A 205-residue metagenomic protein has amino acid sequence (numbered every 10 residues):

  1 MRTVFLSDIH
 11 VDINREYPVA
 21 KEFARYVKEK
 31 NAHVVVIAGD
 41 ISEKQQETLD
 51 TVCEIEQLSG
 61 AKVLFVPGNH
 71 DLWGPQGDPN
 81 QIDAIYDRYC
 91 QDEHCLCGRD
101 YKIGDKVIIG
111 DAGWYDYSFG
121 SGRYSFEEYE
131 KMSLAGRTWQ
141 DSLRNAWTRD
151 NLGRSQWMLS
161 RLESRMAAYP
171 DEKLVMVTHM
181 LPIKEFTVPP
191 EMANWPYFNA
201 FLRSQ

Functional and structural regions predicted by a protein language model:
M1-F65, D71-N80, T138-T148: N-terminal active-site segment of His-dependent metallophosphoesterases
M1-V4, D100-G110: Beta-strand-turn-beta hairpins that frame and shape the catalytic cleft of phosphate-ester-processing enzymes
R15-V19, K44-E47, Q81-I82, D150-R161 (+1 more regions): Soluble or luminal CAZymes and related metallo-dependent hydrolases
F23-K28, V52-E56, D92-D105, M158-E172: Short amphipathic alpha-helices and their capping/turn segments at secondary-structure boundaries
V34, K62-L64, H94-L96, V107 (+1 more regions): Proline-centered loop/turn at the N-terminus of a beta-strand
T51-G60, I85-Y89, F201, Q205: Catalytic-core regions built around general acid/base machinery
P75-C97: Glycine/small-residue-rich loop that forms an oxyanion/phosphate-binding "nest" at active or ligand-binding sites
I109-V175, M180-F201: Active-site-proximal loop/helix segment associated with metal-binding centers of metalloenzymes
